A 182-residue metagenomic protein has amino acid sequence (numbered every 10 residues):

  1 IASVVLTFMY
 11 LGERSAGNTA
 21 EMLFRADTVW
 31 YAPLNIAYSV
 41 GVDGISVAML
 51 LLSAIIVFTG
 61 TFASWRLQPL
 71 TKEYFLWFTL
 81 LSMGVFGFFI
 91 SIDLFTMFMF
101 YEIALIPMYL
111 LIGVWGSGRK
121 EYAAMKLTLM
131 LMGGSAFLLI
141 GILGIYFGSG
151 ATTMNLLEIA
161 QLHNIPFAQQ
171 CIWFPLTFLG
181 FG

Functional and structural regions predicted by a protein language model:
I1-F62, R66-L76, G150-P166: Transmembrane helix-loop-helix hairpins at membrane boundaries of multipass inner-membrane proteins
I1-T7, A48-T61, T79-F86, I103-I106 (+2 more regions): Hydrophobic alpha-helical transmembrane segments of multipass integral membrane proteins
Y10-R14, E73-L80, G84-I172: Alpha-helical multi-pass transmembrane bundles of energy-transducing inner-membrane proteins
N35, G44, A123, I172-F174: Short, solvent-exposed coil/turn segments
V40-G41, A54, I90, M99 (+2 more regions): Short conserved micro-motifs on helix faces and helix-strand junctions that flank and scaffold key functional residues
V57-Q68, L110-R119, F181: C-terminal ends of transmembrane helices
A168-G182: Function-critical hydrophobic alpha-helical transmembrane segments in multi-pass membrane proteins
